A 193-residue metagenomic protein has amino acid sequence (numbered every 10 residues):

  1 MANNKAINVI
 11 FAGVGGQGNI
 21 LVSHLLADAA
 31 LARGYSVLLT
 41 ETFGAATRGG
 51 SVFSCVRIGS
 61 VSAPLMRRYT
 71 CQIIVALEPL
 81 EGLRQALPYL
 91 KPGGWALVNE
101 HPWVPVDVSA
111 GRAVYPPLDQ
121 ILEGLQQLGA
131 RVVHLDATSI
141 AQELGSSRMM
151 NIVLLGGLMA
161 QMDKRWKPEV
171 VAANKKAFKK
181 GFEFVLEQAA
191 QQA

Functional and structural regions predicted by a protein language model:
A2-A193: Active-site cofactor/cluster-binding pocket
